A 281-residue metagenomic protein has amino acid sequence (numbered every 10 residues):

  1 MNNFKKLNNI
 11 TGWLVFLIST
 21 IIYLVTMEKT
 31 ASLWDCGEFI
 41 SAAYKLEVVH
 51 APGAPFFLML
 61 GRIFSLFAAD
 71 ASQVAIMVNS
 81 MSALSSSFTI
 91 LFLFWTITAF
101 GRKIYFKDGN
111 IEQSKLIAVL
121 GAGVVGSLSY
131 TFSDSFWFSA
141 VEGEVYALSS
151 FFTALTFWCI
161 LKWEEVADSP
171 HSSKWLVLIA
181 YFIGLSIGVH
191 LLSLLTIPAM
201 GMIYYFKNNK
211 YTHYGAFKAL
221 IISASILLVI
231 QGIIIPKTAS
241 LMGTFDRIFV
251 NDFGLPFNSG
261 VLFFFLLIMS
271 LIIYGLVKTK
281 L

Functional and structural regions predicted by a protein language model:
M1-I22, F88, N110-V124, L267-L281: Start-transfer (signal-anchor) and selected internal transmembrane alpha helices of multi-pass inner/ER membrane
K5-L33, Y130-F132, H190, I230-I233: Transmembrane signal-anchor helices characteristic of membrane glycosylation enzymes that use polyprenol
W13, S80-E112, L155-C159: Transmembrane-helix motifs of polytopic, lipid-linked glycan transferases
L24, A71-N79, I104-V119, G123-S150 (+2 more regions): Aromatic- and kink-enriched transmembrane "portal" helix at the membrane-lumen/periplasm boundary that abuts
M27-F39, V49-G61, I76: Extracytoplasmic catalytic/substrate-binding loops of multi-pass membrane glycan-assembly enzymes
Q113, I117, T156-W175, I203-Y214 (+1 more regions): Membrane-interface transmembrane helices that cradle and orient dolichyl/undecaprenyl
G121-V124, C159, V166-G184, H213-S225: Short hydrophobic alpha-helices at membrane interfaces in multi-pass membrane enzymes
L192-Y204: Transmembrane-embedded, aromatic-rich helix segments that form part of the hydrophobic channel/pocket engaging
